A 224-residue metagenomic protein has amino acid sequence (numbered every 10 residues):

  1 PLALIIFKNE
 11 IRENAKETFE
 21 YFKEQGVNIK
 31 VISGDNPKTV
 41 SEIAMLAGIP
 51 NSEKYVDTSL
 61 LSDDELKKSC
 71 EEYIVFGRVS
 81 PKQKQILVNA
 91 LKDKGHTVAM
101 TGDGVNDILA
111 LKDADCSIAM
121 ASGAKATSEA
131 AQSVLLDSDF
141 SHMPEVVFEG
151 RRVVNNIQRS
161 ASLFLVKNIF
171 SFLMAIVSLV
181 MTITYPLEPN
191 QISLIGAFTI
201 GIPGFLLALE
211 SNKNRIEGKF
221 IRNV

Functional and structural regions predicted by a protein language model:
P1-T18, K23-K38, K54-S62, Y73-K82 (+2 more regions): Conserved beta-strand/loop elements of the cytosolic catalytic core of P-type E1-E2 ATPases, chiefly in the P-domain
K16-T18, N36-A47, K82-N89, G104-A114: Acidic, divalent-metal-coordinating active-site segment for phosphoryl/phosphodiester hydrolysis, typified by short
K23, M45, L179-M181: Short polybasic/polar patches that bind polyanions
G26, G48, G95: Short glycine-rich hinge loops at helix-strand junctions in the catalytic core of two-component histidine kinases
S33-P37, V79, M100-V105, M120: Glycine-rich beta-to-alpha transition loops that act as phosphate-gripper elements at the mouths of alpha/beta enzyme
N51-A99, A114, A121-V224: Membrane-embedded transport module
